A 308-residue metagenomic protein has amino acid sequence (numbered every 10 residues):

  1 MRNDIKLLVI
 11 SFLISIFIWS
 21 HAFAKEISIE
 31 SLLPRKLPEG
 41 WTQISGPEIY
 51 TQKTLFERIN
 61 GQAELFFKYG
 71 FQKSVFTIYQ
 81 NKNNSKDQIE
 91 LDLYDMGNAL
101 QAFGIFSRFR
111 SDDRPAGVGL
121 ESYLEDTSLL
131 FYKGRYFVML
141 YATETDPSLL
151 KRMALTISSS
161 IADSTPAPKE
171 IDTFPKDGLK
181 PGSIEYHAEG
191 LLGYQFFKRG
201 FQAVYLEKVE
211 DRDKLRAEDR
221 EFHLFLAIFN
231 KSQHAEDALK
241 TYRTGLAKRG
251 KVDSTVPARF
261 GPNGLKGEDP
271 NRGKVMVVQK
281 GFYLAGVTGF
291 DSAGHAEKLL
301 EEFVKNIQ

Functional and structural regions predicted by a protein language model:
M1-V9: Positively charged n-region of N-terminal signal peptides that target proteins for export
V9-W19: Bacterial N-terminal signal peptides
A22-E26: Boundary at the C-terminal end of the N-terminal hydrophobic targeting segment
G40-G70, K86, M96-G134, T173-K198 (+1 more regions): Short Gly/Thr-rich strand-loop-strand
F67-S107, L140, A203-L239: A short acidic-to-branched-hydrophobic micro-motif
I89-D92, R135-T143, H223-F225, F282-F290: Short, well-ordered beta-strand elements
E144-I171, G289-Q308: Surface-exposed amphipathic alpha-helical segments
E210-H223, S232-H234, G264-Q279, Y283 (+1 more regions): Long compositionally biased, domain-poor regions of proteins
